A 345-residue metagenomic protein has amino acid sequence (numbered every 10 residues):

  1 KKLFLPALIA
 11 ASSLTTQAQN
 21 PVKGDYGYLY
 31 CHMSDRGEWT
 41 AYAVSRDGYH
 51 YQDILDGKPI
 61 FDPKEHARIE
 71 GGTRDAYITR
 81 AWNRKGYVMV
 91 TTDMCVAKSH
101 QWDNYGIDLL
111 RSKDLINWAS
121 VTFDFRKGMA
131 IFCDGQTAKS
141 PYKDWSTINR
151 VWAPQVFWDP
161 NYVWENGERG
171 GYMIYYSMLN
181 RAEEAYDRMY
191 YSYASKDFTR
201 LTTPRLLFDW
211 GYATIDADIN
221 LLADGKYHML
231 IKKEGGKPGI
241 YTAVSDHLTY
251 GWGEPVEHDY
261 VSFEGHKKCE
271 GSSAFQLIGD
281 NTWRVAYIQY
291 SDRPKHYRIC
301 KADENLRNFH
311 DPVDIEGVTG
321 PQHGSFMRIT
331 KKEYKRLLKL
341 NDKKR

Functional and structural regions predicted by a protein language model:
K1-K2, K226: A general lysine-centric signal
K2-S12: Sec-dependent N-terminal signal peptides
A11, Q17-A18: Serine/threonine-rich, low-complexity intrinsically disordered segments
A18-R345: Carbohydrate-active catalytic/glycan-binding domains of CAZyme proteins, especially the secreted or lumenal ectodomains
